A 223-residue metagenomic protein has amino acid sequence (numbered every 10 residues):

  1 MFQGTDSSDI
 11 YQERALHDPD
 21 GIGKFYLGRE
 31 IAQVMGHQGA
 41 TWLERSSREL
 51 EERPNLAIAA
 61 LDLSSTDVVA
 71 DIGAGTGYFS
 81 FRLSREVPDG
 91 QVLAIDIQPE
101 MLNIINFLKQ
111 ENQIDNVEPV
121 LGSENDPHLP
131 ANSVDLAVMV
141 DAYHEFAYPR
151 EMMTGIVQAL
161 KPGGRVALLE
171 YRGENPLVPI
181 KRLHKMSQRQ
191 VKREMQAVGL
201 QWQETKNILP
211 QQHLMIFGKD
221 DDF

Functional and structural regions predicted by a protein language model:
G4-S64, V68: Class I SAM-dependent transferase core
L63, E86-V87, L160-K161: A generic alpha-to-beta junction signature in SAM-dependent methyltransferases
A70, A74-D126: Class I SAM-dependent methyltransferase SAM/SAH-binding core
P127-L136: A short acidic, Gly/Pro-enriched loop at the edge of an enzyme's catalytic core that lines a small-molecule cofactor
D135-P149: A short SAM/SAH-binding and catalytic strip from SAM-dependent methyltransferases
R150-R165: A short glycine-rich, Lys/Arg-flanked "PGG" loop and its adjoining helix->strand segment in the class I
R165-K192: Conserved class I S-adenosyl-L-methionine
Q203-E204, I208-F223: Core SAM-dependent methyltransferase catalytic element
